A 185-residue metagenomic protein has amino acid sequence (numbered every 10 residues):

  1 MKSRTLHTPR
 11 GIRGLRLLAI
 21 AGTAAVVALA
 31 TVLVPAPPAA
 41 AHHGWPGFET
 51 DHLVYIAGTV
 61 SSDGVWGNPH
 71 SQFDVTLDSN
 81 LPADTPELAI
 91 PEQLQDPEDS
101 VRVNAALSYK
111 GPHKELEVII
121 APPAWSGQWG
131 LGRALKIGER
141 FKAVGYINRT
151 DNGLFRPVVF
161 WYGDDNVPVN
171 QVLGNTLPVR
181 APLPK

Functional and structural regions predicted by a protein language model:
M1-R16: N-terminal secretory signal peptides that target proteins for export/translocation
V26-P38: C-terminal segment of classical bacterial N-terminal signal peptides
A39-H52: Short boundary/loop segments of OB/S1/cold-shock single-stranded nucleic-acid-binding domains
H52-G67, E92: Structural detector for short beta-strands of small beta-barrel domains
W66-N80: Short aromatic-glycine-enriched beta-strand elements
R102, G111-G130: Beta-strand/loop nucleic-acid-binding surfaces
G127-A143: Short nucleic-acid-contacting surface segments enriched for D/E, G, S/T with interspersed K/R
N148-T176: OB-fold/S1-family single-stranded nucleic acid-binding modules
